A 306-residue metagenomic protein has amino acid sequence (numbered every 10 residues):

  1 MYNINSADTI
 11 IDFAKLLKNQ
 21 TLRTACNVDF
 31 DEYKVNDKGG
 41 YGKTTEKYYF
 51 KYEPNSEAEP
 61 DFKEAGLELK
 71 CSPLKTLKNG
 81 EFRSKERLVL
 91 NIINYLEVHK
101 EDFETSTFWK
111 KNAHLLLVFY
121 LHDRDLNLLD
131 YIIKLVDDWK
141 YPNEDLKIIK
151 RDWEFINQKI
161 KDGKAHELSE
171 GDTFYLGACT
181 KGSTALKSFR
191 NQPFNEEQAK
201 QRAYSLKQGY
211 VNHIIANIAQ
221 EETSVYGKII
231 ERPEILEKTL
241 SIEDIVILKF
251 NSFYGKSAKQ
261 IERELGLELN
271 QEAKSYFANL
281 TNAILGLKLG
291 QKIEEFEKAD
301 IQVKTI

Functional and structural regions predicted by a protein language model:
M1-I306: Nucleic-acid endonuclease domains
